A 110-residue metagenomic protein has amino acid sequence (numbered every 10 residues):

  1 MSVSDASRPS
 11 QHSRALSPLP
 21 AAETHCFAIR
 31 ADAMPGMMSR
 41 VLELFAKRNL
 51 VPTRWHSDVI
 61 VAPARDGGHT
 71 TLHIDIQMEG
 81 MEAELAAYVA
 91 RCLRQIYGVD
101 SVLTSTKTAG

Functional and structural regions predicted by a protein language model:
M1-K47, V51-D58, A64-T71, E84-G110: Regulatory modules associated with amino-acid/nitrogen control
I76-M81: A short interface-forming secondary-structure element
